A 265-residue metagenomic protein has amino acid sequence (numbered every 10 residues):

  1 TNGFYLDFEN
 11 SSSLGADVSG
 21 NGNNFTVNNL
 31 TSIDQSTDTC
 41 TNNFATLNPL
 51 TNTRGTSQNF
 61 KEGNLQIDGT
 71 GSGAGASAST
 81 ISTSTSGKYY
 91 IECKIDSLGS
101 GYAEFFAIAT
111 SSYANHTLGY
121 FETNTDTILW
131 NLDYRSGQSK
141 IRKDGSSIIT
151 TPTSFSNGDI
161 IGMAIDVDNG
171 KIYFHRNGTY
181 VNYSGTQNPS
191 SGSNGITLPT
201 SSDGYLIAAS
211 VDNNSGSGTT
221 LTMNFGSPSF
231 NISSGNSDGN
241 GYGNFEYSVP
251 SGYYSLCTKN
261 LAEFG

Functional and structural regions predicted by a protein language model:
T1-G265: PRY/SPRY (B30.2) beta-sandwich protein-interaction domains and their adjacent Ser/Pro/Gly-rich low-complexity linkers
